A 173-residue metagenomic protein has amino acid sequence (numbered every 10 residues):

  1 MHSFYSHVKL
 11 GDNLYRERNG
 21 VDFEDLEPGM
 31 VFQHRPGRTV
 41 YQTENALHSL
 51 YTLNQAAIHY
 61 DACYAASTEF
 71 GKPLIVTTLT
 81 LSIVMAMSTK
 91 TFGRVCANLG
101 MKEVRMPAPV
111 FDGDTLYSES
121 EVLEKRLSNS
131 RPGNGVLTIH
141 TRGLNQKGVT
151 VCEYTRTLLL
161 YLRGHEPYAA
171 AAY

Functional and structural regions predicted by a protein language model:
H2-G100, C152, R163-Y173: Hot-dog-fold acyl-thioester-processing enzymes
M101-N145: Hydrophobic beta-sheet segments that form the core/acyl-binding groove of ACP/CoA-dependent acyl-chain-processing
T138-L144, V149-P167: Flexible glycine-rich active-site/ligand-binding loops centered on an Asp-His dyad
